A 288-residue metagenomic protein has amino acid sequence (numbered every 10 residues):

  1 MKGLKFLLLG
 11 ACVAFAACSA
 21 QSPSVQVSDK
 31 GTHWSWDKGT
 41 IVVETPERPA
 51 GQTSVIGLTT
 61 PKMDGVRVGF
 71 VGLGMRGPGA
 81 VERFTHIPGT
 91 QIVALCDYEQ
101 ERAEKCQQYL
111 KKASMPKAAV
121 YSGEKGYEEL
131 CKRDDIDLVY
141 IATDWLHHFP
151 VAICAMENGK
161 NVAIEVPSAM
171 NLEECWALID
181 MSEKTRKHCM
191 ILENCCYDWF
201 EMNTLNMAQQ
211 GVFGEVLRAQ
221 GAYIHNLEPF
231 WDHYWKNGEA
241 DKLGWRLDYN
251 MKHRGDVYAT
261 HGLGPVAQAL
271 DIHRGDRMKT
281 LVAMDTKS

Functional and structural regions predicted by a protein language model:
M1-L8: Bacterial N-terminal signal peptides that target proteins for export
A16-A17: C-terminal motif of bacterial Sec signal peptides marking the signal peptidase cleavage site
A20-A113, V266: N-terminal Rossmann-like dinucleotide-binding module
I87, R133, D198: Acidic-histidine catalytic/liganding microenvironments
A118-E124: Conserved SAM-binding strand-loop segment of SAM-dependent methyltransferases
L138-Y140: N-terminal Rossmann-like NAD(P) cofactor-binding module of classical short-chain dehydrogenase/reductase
D144-W145, F149-Y197, G211: Beta-strand-loop-alpha-helix segment that lines the small-molecule cofactor/substrate pocket of alpha/beta enzymes
T185-M190, C195-S288: Predominantly a Rossmann-like dinucleotide-binding segment in NAD(P)-dependent oxidoreductases
